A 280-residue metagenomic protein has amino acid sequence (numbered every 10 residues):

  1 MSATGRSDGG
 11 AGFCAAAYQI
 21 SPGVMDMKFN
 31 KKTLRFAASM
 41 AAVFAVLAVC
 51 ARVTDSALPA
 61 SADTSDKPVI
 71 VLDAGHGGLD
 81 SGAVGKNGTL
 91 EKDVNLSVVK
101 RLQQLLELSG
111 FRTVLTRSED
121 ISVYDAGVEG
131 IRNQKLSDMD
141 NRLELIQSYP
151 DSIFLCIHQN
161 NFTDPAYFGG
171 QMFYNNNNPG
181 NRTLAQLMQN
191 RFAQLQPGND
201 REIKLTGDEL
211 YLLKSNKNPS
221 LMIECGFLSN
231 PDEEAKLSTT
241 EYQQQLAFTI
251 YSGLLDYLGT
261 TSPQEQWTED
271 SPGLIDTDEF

Functional and structural regions predicted by a protein language model:
G5-D26: Short, Lys/Arg-enriched N-terminal segments with co-localized hydrophobic residues within the first ~10-30 amino acids
M27-L34: Short, low-complexity patches enriched in S/T/P/G
R35-R52: Hydrophobic membrane-insertion alpha-helices, especially the h-region of bacterial N-terminal signal peptides
T54-D55, K135-S137, E202-G207: Short gly/ser/thr-rich secondary-structure transition/capping motifs
S56-I70, H76-G170, Y174-L184: Catalytic-core regions of hydrolytic enzymes
K100-F111, Q147-D151, Q159, Q189-P197 (+2 more regions): Sec-exported extracytoplasmic/periplasmic mature domains
C156, T163, R201-F280: Active-site-adjacent mobile loop/cap segments within catalytic or ligand-binding domains
G180-K204: Active-site-adjacent substrate-binding region of metalloamidase/peptidase-like peptide-processing proteins
